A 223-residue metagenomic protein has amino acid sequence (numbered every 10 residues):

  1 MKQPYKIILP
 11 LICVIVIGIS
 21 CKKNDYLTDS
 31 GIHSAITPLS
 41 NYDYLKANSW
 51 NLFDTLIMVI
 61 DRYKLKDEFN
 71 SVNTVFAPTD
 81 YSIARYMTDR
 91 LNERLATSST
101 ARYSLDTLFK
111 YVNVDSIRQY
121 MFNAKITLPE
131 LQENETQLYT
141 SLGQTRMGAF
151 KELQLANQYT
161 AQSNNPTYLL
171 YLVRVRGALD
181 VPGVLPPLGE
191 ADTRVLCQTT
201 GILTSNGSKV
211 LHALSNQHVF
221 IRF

Functional and structural regions predicted by a protein language model:
M1-L9: Bacterial N-terminal signal peptides that target proteins for export
L11-V14: Hydrophobic alpha-helical targeting segments used for export or membrane insertion
V16-S20: C-terminal motif of bacterial Sec signal peptides marking the signal peptidase cleavage site
C21-F223: Mature, structured domains of secreted/extracytosolic soluble proteins
